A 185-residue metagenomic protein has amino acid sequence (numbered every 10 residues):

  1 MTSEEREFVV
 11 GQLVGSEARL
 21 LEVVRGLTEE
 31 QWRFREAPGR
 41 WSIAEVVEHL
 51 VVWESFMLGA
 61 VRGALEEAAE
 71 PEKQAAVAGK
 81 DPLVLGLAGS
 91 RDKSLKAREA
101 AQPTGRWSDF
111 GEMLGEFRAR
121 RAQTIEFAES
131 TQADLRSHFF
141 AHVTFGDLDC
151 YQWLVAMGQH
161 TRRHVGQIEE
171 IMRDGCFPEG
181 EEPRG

Functional and structural regions predicted by a protein language model:
M1-V14, A18: Extreme N-terminal tail/first-helix region
T2-R6, P103-R106, V143-C150: A short, mixed-charge helix-start or loop-turn motif at secondary-structure junctions
E4-V9, A44-V47, F110-G111, C150: Active-site rim elements
G11-Q12, D81-L135: Acidic/histidine-rich alpha-helical segments that form the ligand environment of transition-metal centers
S16, L20, M57, F117-R120: Amphipathic alpha-helices that form helix-helix packing interfaces
V24: Short alpha-helical DNA-recognition segment
E30: N-terminal beta1-alpha1-beta2 submodule of the flavodoxin-like/Rossmannoid cofactor-binding fold
R33-L85, A122-G185: Short, contiguous alpha-helical
